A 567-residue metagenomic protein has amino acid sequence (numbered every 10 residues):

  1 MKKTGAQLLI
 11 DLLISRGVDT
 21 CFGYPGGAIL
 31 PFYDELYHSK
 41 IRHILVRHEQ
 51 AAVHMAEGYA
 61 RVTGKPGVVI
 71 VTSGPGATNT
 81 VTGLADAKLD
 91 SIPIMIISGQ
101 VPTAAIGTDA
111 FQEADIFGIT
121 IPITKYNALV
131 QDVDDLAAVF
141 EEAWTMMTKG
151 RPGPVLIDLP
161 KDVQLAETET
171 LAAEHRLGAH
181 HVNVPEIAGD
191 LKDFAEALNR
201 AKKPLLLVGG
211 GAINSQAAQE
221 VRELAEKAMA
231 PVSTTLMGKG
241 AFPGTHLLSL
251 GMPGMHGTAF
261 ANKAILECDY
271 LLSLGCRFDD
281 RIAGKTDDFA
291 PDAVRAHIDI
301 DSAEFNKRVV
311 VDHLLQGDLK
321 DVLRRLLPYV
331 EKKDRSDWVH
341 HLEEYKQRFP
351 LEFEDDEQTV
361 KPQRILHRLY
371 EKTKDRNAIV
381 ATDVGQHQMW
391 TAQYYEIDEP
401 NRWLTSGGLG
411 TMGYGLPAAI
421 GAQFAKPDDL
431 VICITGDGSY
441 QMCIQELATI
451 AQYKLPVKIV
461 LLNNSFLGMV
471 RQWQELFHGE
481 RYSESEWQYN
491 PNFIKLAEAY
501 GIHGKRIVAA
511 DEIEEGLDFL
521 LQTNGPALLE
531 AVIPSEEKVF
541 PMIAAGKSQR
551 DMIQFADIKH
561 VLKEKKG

Functional and structural regions predicted by a protein language model:
M1-K333, R368, P456-I459, F477 (+3 more regions): N-terminal alpha/beta PP-like core and its mobile active-site loop of ThDP/TPP-dependent enzymes
K2, H48-E49, T108-D109, H181-D193 (+6 more regions): A general structural motif
L9, F32-Y33, E343-P417, A422-Q423: Active-site diphosphate/adenylate-binding microenvironment
Y24-G26, I44-H54, V69-G76, Q131-D132 (+7 more regions): Active-site nucleophile and cofactor-binding loops and adjacent substrate-binding regions of central metabolic enzymes
Q112, Q452-A545: Thiamine diphosphate
D134, K192, D292-V384, A510 (+2 more regions): Phosphate/pyrophosphate-binding active-site segments
D279-R281, M389, E536-K538: Short glycine-rich, flexible loops that bind phosphorylated cofactors or substrates
Y414, A418-L455: Catalytic phosphate/nucleotide-handling subdomain of diverse soluble enzymes
